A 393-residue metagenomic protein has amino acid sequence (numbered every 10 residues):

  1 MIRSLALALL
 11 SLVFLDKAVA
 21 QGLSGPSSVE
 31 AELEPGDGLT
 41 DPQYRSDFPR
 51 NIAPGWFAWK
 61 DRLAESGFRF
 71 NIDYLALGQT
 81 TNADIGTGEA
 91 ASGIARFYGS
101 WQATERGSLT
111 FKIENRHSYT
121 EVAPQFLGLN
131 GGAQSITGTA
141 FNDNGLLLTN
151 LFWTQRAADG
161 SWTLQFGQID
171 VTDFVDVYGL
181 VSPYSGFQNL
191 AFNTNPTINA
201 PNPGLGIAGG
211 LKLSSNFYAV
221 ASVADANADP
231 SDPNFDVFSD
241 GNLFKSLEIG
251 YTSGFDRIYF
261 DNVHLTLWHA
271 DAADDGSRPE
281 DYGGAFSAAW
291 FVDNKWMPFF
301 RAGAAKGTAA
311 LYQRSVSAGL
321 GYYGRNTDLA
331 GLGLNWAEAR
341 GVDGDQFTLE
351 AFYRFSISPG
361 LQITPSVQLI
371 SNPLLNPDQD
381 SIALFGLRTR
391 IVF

Functional and structural regions predicted by a protein language model:
I2, A18-L77, G86, Q102-T104 (+1 more regions): N-terminal periplasmic/intermembrane-space "pro-region" immediately following the signal or transit peptide
I52-A53, S66, T80, E89-A95 (+7 more regions): Residues that define the transmembrane beta-barrel architecture of outer-membrane proteins
R62-A64, A103-E105, A157-D159, L211-S215 (+5 more regions): Outer-membrane beta-barrel strand-turn architecture
F68-F70, R106-L109, G160-L164, N216-A221 (+4 more regions): Repeated loop/turn-to-beta-strand initiation elements of outer-membrane beta-barrel proteins
I72, F97-W101, N150-Q155, I207-L211 (+6 more regions): Residues on the lipid-exposed face of transmembrane beta-strands in outer-membrane beta-barrel proteins
V122-F152, D159-E248, G333: Surface-exposed coil loops of outer-membrane beta-barrel proteins
L247-R340, A351: Detector for outer-membrane/organellar transmembrane beta-barrel domains, recognizing the amphipathic beta-strand
L361, S381-F393: Outer-membrane beta-barrel "beta-signal"
